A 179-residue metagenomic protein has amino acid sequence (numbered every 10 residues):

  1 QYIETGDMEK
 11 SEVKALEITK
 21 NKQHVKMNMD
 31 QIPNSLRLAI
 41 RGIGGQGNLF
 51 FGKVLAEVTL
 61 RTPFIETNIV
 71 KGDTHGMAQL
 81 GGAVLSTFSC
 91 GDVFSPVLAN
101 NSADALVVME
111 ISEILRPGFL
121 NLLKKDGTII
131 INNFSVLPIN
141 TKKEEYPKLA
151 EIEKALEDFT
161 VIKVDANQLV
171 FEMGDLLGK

Functional and structural regions predicted by a protein language model:
Y2-K179: Active-site cofactor/cluster-binding pocket
